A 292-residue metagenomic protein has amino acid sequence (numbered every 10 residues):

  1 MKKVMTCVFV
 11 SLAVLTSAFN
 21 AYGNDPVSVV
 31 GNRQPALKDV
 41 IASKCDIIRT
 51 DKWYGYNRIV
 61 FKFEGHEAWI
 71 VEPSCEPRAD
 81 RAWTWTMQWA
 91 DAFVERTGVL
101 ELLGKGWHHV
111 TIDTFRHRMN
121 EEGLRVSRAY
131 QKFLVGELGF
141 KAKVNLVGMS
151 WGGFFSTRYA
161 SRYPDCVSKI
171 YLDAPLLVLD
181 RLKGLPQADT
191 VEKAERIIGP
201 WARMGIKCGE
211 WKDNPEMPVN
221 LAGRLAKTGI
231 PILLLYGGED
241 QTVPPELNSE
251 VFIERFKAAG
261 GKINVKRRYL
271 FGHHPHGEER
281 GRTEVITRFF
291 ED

Functional and structural regions predicted by a protein language model:
V29-A79: N-terminal cap/lid segment of alpha/beta-hydrolase-fold proteins
A79-W89: Short beta-strand element of the alpha/beta-hydrolase
F93-V110: Short amphipathic alpha-helix adjacent to the substrate-entry channel of hydrolases
R118-G139, R158: Alpha/beta-hydrolase active-site loop
L138-S150: Alpha/beta-hydrolase fold nucleophile elbow
R158-G209: Hydrolase active-site cap/lid region
Q187-N248, E254-K257: The feature captures the conserved acid-bearing segment of alpha/beta-hydrolase catalytic domains
T242, L247-D292: C-terminal catalytic histidine-bearing segment of alpha/beta-hydrolase fold enzymes
